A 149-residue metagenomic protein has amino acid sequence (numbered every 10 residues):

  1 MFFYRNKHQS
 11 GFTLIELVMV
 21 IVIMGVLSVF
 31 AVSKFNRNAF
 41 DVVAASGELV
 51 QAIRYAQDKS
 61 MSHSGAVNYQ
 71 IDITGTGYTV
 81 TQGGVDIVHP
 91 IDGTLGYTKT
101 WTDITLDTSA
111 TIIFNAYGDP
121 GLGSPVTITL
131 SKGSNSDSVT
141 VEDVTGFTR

Functional and structural regions predicted by a protein language model:
M1-F12, T140, T145, R149: N-terminal leader/signal peptides at the extreme start of proteins
Q9, I23-V26, A116, V144: Short glycine/serine/threonine-biased micro-segments
I15, I21-D58: Aliphatic-rich helix starts adjacent to a transmembrane/signal segment
F35-N38, W101-L106, T148: Alpha-helix C-terminal capping segments
V67-A116, S138: Type IV pilin-like appendage domain
G118-R149: Low-complexity, S/T/G/P-rich flexible repeat/linker segments used as non-globular hinges and stalks within
